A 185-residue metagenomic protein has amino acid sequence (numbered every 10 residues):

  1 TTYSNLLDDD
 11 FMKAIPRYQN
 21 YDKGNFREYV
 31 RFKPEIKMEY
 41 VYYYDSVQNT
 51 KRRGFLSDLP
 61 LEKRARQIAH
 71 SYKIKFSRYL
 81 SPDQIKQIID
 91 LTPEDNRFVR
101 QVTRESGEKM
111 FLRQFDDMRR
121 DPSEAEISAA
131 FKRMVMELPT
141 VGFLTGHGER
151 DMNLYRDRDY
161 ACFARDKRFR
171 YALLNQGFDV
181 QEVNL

Functional and structural regions predicted by a protein language model:
T1-L185: Short, surface-exposed patches at the edges or C-terminal ends of soluble domains, predominantly
